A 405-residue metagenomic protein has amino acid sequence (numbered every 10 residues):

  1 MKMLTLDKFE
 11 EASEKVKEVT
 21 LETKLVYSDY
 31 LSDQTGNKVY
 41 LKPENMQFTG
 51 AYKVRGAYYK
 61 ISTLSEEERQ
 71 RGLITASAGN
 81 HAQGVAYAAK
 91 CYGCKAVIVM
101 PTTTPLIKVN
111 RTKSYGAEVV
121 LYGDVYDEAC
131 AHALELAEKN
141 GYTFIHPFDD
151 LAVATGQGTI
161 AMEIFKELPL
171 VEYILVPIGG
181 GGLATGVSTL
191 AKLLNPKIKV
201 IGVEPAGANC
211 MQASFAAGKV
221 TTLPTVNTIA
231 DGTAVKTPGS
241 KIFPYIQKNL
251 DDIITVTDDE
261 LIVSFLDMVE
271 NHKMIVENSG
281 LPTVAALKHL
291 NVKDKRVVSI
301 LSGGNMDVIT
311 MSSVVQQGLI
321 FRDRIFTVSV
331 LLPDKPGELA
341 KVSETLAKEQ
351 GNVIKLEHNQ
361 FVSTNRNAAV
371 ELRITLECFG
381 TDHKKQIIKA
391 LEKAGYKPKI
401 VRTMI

Functional and structural regions predicted by a protein language model:
M1-I405: PLP-dependent amino-acid enzyme catalytic core
